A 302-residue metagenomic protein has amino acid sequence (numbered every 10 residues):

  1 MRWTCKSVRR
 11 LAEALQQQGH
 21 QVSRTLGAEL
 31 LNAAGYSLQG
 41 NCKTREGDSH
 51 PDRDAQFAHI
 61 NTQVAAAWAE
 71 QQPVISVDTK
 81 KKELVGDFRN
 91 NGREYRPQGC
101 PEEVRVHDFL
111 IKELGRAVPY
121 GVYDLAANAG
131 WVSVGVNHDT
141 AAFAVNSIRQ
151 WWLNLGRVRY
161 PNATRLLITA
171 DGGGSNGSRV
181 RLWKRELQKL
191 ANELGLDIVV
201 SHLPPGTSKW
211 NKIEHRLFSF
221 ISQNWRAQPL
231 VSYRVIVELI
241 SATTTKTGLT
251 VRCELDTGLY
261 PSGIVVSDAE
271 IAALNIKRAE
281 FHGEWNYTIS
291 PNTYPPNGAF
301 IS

Functional and structural regions predicted by a protein language model:
M1-Q21: A short, amphipathic alpha-helix used for macromolecular contacts
R10, Q21-E102: Charge-mixed, compositionally biased segments that are often intrinsically disordered regulatory tracts
L11, D78, N128, D171 (+1 more regions): Short, conserved catalytic/metal-binding motifs centered on acidic residues
S76, R165-G172, V200-P205, L239-I240: Extended hydrophobic secondary-structure segments that form protein cores and membrane-embedded regions
E102-T169, G173-G174: Electropositive, glycine- and tryptophan-enriched low-complexity nucleic-acid-binding patches
S178, V200-S222: RNase H-like two-metal-ion nuclease catalytic core shared by retroviral integrases and related mobile-element nucleases
W183-V199: Two-metal-ion acidic nuclease core segments, chiefly of the RNase H-like superfamily
A227-S302: C-terminal accessory extensions appended to soluble enzyme cores
